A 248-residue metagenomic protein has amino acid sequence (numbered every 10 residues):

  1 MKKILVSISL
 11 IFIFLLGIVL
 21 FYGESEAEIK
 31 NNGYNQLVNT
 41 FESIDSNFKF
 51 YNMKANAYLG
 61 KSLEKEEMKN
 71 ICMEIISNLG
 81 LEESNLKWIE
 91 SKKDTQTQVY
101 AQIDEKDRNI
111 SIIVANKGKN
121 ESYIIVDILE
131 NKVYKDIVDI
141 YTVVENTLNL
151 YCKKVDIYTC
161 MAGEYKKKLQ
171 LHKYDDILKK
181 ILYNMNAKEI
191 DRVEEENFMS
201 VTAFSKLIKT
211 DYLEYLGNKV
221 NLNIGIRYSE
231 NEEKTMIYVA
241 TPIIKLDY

Functional and structural regions predicted by a protein language model:
M1-E105: N-terminal leader/presequence regions that precede the main folded/catalytic core
D45, I75-L79, E83, L148 (+3 more regions): Sec/Tat-exported extracytoplasmic proteins
K49-Y58, N120-E130, T235-I243: Short, hydrophobic/proline-enriched secondary-structure or compact coil segments at domain edges
L59, E130-K132, Y165-K167, Y228 (+1 more regions): Beta-strand elements of well-folded, non-transmembrane domains
E64-N70, D136, L169-D175: Short, conserved charged micro-motifs
M73, S77-Q170: Extracytoplasmic beta-rich ectodomain segments of secreted or membrane-anchored proteins
Y165-N218: Intrinsically disordered, low-complexity segments enriched in Gly and acidic/Ser/Thr residues that form flexible
I208-Y248: A cross-kingdom marker for long, charged
